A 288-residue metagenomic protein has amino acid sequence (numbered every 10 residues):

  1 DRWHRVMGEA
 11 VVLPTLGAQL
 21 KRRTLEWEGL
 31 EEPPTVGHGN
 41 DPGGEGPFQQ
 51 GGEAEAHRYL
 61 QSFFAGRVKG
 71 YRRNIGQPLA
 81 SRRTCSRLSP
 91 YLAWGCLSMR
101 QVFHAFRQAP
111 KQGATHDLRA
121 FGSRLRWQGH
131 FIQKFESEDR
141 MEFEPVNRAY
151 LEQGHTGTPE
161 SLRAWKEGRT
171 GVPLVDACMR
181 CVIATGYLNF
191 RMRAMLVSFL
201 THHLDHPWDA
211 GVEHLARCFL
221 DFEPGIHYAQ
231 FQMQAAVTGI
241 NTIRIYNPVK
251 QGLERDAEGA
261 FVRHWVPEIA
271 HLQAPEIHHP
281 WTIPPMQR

Functional and structural regions predicted by a protein language model:
D1-A149, R255-D256, A260-R288: Glycine/tryptophan-enriched, flexible segments
T84-P275: Active-site-proximal binding-pocket segments
